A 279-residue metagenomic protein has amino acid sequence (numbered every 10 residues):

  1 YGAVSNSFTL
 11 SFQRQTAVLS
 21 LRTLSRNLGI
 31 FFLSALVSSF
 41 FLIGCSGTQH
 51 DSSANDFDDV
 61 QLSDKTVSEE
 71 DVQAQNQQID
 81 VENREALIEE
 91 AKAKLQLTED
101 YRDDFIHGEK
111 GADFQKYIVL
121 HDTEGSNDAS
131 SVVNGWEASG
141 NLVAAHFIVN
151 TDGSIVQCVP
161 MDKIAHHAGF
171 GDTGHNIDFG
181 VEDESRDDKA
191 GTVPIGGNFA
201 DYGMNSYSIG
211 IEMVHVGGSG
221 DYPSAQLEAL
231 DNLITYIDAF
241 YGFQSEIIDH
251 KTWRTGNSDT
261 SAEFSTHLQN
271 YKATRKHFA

Functional and structural regions predicted by a protein language model:
Y1, Q13-Q15: Low-complexity, intrinsically disordered or signal/transmembrane-proximal segments
Y1-G2, S7: N-terminal targeting leaders characterized by basic, low-complexity, disordered sequences that direct proteins
F8-F12: N-terminal, positively charged topogenic segments adjacent to a membrane insertion site
S20-F32: Bacterial N-terminal signal peptides that target proteins for export
L33-S38: Hydrophobic membrane-insertion alpha-helices, especially the h-region of bacterial N-terminal signal peptides
C45-I88, F199-G210, V214-A279: Basic/polar, cationic surfaces and motifs that engage anionic cell-wall and phosphate/carboxylate ligands
I88-K110, Y117-Y241: Active-site-adjacent loop/helix surface patches within enzyme catalytic domains that shape the substrate-binding cleft
